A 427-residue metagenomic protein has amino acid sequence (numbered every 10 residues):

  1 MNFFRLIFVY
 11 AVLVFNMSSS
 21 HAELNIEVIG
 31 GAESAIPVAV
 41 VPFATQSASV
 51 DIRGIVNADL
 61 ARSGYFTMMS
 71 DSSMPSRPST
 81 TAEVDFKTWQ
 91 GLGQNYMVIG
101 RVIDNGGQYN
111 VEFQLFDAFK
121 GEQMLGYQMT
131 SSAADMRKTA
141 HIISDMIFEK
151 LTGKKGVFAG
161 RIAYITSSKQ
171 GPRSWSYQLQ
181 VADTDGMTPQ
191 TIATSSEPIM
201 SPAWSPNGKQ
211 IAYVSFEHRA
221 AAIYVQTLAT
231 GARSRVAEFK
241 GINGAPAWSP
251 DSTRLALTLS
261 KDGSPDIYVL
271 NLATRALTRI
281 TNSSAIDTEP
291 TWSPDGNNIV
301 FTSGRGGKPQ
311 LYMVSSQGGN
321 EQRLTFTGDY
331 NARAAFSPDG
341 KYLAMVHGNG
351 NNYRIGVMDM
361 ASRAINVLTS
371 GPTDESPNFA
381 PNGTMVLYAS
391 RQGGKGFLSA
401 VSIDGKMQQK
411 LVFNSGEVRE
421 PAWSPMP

Functional and structural regions predicted by a protein language model:
A22-A35, R53, F119-T191: C-terminal/domain-edge helix-coil "capping" segments
L24, N57, T80-M146: Amphipathic beta-strand/beta-sheet edge segments enriched in Tyr/Trp
N25-K87, V102-D104: Short beta-strand->alpha-helix linker/helix-N-cap micro-motif that forms a surface specificity/interaction loop
D104, S168-P172, E217-A220, K261-S264 (+3 more regions): Short glycine/acidic-enriched loop and turn motifs that connect beta-strands
G156-F158, P206-N207, P250-D251, P294-D295 (+3 more regions): Residue-level detector of Asp-centered blade-edge/turn motifs that repeat once per structural unit in beta-propeller
I162, I211, S252-A256, G296-V300 (+2 more regions): Hydrophobic beta-strand positions that form the internal "hydrophobic ladder" of WD40/Gbeta-like beta-propeller blades
D183-M200, Q226-G244, L270-T288, V314-Y330 (+2 more regions): Multi-bladed beta-propeller domains
